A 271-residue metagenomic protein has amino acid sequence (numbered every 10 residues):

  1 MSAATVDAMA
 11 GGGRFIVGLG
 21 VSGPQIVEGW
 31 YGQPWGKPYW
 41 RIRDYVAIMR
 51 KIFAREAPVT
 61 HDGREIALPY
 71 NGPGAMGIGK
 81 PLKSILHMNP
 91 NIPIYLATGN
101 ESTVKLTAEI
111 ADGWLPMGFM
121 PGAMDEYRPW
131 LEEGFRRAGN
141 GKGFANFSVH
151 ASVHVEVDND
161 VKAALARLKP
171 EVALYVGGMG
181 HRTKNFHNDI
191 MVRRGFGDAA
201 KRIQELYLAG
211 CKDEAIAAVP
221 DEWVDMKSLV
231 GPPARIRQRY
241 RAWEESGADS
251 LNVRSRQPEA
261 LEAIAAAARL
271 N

Functional and structural regions predicted by a protein language model:
M1-N271: Active-site-adjacent structural elements that line small-molecule/cofactor binding pockets in enzymes
